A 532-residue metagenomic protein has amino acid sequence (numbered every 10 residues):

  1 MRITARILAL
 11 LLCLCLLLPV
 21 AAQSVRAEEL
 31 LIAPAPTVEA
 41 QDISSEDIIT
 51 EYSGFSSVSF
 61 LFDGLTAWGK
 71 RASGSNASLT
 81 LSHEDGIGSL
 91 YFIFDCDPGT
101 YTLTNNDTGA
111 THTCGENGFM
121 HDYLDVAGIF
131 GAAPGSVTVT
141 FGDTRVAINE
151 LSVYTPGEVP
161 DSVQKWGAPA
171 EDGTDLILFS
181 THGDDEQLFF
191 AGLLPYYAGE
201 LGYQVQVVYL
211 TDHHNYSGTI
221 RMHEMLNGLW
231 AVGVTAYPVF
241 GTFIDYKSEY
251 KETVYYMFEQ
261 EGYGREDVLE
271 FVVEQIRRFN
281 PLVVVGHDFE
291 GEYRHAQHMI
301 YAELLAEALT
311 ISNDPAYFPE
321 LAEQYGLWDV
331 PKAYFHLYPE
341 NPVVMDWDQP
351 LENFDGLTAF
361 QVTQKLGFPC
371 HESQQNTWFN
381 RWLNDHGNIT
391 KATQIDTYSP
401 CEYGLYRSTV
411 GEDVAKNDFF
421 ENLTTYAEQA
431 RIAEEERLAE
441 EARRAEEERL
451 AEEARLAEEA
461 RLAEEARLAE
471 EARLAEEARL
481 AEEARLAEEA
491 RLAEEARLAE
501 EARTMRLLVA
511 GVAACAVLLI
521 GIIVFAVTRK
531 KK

Functional and structural regions predicted by a protein language model:
M1-L8: Bacterial N-terminal signal peptides that target proteins for export
A9-P19: Bacterial N-terminal signal peptides
L17-E29, M505-L508, F525-V527: Sec-dependent signal peptide cleavage junction
L31-G74, L81-H83, Y101, N105 (+3 more regions): The feature marks non-catalytic terminal segments
S44, G54-F55, F62-G88, F94-Y101 (+1 more regions): Active-site beta-strand->loop->alpha-helix modules in alpha/beta enzyme cores, enriched in Gly/His/Asp(Glu)
Q429-M505: Long, low-complexity, compositionally biased polyampholytic IDRs enriched for Lys/Glu and Gln/Arg
T504-L519: Short, hydrophobic alpha-helical membrane anchors of single-pass surface/secreted proteins
L518-K532: C-terminal membrane-anchoring or membrane-association module
